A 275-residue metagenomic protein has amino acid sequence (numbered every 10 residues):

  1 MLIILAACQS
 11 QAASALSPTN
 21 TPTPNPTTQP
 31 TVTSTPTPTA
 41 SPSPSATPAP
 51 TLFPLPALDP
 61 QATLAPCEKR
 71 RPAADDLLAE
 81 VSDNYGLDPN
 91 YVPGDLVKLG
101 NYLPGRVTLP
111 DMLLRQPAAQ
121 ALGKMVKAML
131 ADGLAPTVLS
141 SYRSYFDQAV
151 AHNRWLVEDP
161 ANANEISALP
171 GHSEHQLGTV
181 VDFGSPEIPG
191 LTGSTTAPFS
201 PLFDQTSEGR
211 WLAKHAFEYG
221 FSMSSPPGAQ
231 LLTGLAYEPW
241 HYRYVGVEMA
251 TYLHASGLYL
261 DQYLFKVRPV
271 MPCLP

Functional and structural regions predicted by a protein language model:
I4-A7: C-terminal motif of bacterial Sec signal peptides marking the signal peptidase cleavage site
Q9-A12, L16-S17, P22-N25, Q29-S141 (+1 more regions): Extracytoplasmic cell-surface/polysaccharide-interacting catalytic and binding patches
